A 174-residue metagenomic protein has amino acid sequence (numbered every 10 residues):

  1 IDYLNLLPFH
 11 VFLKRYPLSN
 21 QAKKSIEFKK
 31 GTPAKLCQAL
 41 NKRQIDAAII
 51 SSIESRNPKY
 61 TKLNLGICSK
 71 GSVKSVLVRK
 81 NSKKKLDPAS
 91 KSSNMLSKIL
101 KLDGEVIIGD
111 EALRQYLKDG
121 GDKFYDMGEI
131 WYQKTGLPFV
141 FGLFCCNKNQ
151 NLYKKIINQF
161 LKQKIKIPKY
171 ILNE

Functional and structural regions predicted by a protein language model:
I1-E174: Domain-level signature for soluble enzymes in the chorismate/prephenate branch of the shikimate pathway
